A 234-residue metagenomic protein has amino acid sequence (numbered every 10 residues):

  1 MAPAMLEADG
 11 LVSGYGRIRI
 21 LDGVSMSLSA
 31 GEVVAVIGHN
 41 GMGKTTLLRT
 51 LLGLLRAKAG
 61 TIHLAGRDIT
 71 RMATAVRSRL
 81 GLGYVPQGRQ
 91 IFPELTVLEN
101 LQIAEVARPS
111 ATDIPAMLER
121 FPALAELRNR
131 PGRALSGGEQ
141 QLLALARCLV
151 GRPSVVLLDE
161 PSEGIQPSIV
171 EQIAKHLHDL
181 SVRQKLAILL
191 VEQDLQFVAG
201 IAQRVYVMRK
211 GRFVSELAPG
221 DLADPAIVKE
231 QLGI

Functional and structural regions predicted by a protein language model:
I37-H39: The feature captures the beta-strand-to-loop junction immediately N-terminal to the Walker
L52: Helix-to-loop junction immediately C-terminal to a conserved catalytic motif
R56, D68-R89, I114, E126-R130 (+1 more regions): ABC ATPase NBD coupling module
P131-L135, E139: Conserved ABC ATPase signature
C148-L149: ABC ATPase C-loop
V156-E160: Catalytic Walker B motif of ABC-type/P-loop ATPase nucleotide-binding domains
E171-K185: Helical segment within the ABC ATPase nucleotide-binding domain
